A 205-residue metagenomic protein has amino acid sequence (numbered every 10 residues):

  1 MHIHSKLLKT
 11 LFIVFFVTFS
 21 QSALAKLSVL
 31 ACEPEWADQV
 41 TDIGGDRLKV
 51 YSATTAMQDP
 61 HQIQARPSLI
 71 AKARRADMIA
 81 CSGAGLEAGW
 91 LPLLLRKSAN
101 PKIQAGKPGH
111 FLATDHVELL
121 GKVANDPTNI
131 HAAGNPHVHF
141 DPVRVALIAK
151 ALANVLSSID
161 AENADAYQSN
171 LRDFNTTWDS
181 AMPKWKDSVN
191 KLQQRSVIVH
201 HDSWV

Functional and structural regions predicted by a protein language model:
M1-L11: Bacterial N-terminal signal peptides that target proteins for export
S5-L7, L24, W204: Intrinsic structural disorder/low-complexity segments
K26-V205: Extracytoplasmic metal-acquisition and chelation regions
